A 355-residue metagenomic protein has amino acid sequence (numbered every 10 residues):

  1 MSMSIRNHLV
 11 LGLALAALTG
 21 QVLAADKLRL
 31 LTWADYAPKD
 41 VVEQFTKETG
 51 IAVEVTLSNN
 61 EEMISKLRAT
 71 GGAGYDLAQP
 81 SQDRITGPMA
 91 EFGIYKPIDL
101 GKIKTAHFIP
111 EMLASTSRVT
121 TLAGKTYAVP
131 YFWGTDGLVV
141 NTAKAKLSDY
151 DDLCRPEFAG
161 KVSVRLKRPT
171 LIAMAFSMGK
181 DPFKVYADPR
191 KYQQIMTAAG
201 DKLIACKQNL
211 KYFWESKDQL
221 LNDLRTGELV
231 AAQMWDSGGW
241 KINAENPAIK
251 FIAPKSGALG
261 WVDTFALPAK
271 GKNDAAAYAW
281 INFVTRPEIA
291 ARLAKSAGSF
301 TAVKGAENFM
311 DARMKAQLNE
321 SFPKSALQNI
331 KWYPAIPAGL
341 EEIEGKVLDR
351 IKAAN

Functional and structural regions predicted by a protein language model:
L18-A24: Sec/Tat signal peptide C-region and signal peptidase I cleavage site
A25-P88: Early extracytoplasmic/lumenal segment of secretory-pathway proteins
Q82-T86, A90-L221: Extracytoplasmic ligand-binding site segments that recognize negatively charged/polar headgroups
R84-G87, A231-A248: A ligand-binding cleft/hinge motif common to bilobed small-molecule-binding domains
G137-K144, S177, V262-N273, R292-L293: A bilobed periplasmic-binding-protein/Venus flytrap-type ligand-binding module shared by bacterial periplasmic
M196-C206, E245-A269: Periplasmic-binding protein-like
L259, P268-Q328: Mature extracytoplasmic/periplasmic domains
K324-N355: Conserved C-terminal helix/tail region of periplasmic/extracytoplasmic solute-binding proteins
